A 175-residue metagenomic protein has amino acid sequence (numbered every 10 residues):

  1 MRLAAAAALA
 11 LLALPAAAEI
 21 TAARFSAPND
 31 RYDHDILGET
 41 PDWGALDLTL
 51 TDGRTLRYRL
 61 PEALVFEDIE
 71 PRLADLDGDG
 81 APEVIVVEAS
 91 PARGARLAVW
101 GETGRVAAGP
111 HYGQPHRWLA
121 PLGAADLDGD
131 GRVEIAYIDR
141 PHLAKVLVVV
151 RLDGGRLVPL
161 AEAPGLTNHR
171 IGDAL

Functional and structural regions predicted by a protein language model:
M1-A8: Sec-dependent signal peptide recognition, specifically the positively charged N-region followed immediately by
L9-A17: Hydrophobic h-region of N-terminal signal peptides that target proteins for export in Gram-negative bacteria
A17-L175: Beta-propeller-forming repeat regions
